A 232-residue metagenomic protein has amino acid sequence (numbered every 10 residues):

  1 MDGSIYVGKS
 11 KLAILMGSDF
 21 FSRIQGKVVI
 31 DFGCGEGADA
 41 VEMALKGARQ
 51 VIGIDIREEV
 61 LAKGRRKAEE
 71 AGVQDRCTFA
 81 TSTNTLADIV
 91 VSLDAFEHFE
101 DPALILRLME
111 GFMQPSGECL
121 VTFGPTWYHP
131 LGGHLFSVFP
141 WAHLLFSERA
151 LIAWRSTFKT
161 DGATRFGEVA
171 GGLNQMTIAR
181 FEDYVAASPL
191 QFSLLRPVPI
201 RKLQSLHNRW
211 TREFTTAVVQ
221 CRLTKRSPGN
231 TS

Functional and structural regions predicted by a protein language model:
M1-N84, I89, L93, L106 (+5 more regions): Conserved N-terminal segment of class I S-adenosyl-L-methionine
A48, Q74-R76, S116, P189-F192: A generic structural signal for alpha->beta connector loops
D94-H98: Short catalytic micro-motifs in class I SAM-dependent methyltransferases
E100-G111, E118-T224: S-adenosyl-L-methionine-dependent methyltransferase catalytic module, highlighting the catalytic core
